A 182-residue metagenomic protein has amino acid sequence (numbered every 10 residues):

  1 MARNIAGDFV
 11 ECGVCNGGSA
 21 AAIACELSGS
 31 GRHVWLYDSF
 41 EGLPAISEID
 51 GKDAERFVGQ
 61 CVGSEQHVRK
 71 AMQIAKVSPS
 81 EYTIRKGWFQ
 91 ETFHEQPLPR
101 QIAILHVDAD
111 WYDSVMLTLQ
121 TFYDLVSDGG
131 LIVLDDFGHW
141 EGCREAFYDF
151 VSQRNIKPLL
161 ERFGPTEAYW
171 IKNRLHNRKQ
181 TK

Functional and structural regions predicted by a protein language model:
R3-T181: S-adenosylmethionine/decaboxylated-SAM
